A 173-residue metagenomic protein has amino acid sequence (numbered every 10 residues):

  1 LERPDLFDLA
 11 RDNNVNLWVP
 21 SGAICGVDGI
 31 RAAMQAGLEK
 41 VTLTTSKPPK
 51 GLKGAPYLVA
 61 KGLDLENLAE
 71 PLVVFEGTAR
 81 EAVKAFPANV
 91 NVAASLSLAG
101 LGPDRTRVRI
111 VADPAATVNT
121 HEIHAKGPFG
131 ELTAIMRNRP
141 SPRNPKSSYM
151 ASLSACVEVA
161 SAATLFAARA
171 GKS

Functional and structural regions predicted by a protein language model:
L1-N16, A33: Rossmann-fold NAD(P)-binding glycine/threonine-rich loop
V15-S173: Active-site-lining helix/loop region of Rossmann-like oxidoreductase modules
